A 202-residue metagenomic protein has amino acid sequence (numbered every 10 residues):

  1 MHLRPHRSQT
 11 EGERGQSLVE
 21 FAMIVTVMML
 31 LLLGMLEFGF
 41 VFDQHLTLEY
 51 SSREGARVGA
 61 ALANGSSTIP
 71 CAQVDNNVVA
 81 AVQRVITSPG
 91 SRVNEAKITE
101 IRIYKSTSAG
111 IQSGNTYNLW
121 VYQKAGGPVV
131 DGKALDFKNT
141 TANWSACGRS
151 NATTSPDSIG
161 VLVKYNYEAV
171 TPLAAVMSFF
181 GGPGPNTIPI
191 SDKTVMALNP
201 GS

Functional and structural regions predicted by a protein language model:
M1-R14: N-terminal leader/signal peptides at the extreme start of proteins
H2-L3, H45, R53, R57-S202: Short, conserved structural patches
G12, S17, A22-S66: Aliphatic-rich helix starts adjacent to a transmembrane/signal segment
